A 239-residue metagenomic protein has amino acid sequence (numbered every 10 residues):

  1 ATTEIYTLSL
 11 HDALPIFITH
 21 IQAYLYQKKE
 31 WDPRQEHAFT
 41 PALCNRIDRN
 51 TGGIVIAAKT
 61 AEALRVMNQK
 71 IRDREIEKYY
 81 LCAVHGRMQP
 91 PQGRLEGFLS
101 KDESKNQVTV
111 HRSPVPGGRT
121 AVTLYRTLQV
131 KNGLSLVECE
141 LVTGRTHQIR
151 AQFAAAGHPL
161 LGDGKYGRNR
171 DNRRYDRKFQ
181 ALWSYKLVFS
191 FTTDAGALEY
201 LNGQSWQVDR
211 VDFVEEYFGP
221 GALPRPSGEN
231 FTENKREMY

Functional and structural regions predicted by a protein language model:
A1-T7: Short, exposed "boundary/linker" segments that immediately precede the start of a downstream structural module
L8-K105, P116, F213-G221, S227-Y239: RNA pseudouridine synthases
A61, V142-T143: Loop/turn elements at beta-strand to alpha-helix junctions within RNA-recognition modules
H85, C139-V142: A structural micro-motif recognizing beta-strand termini and the immediately following turn/loop segments
V115-R119, N132, V142, R150-Y239: Pseudouridine synthases involved in rRNA/tRNA modification
V122: Oxyanion-binding "anion nests"
Y125: Long C-terminal interaction/binding lobes of large macromolecular proteins
